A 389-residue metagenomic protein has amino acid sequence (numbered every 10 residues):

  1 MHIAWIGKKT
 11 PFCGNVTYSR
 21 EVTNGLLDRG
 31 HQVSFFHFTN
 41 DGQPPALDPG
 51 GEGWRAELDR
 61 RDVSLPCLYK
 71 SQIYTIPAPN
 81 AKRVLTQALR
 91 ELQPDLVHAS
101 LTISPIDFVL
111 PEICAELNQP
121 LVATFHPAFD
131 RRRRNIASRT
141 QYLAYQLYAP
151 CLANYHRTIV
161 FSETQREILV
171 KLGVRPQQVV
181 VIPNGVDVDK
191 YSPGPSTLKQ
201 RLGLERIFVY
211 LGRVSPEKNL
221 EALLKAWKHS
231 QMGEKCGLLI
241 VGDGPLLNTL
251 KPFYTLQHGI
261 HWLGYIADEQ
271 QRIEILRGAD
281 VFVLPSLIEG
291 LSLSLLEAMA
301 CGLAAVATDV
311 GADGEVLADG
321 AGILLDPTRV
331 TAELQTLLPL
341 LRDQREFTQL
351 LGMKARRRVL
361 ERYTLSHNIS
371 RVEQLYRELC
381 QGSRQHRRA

Functional and structural regions predicted by a protein language model:
A4, R201-K228: Conserved donor-binding/catalytic core segment of Leloir-type glycosyltransferases
P120, F129-N154: Nucleotide-sugar donor phosphate/pyrophosphate-binding loop at the beta->alpha transition of glycosyltransferases
T164, G185: Carbohydrate-associated surface elements
N248-A267: Nucleotide-activated donor-binding/catalytic signature segment of Leloir-type glycosyltransferases, i.e., the conserved
E274-A279: Short alpha-helical donor nucleotide-sugar binding micro-motif in glycosyltransferases
L287: Aromatic "clamp/platform" in nucleotide-sugar-dependent glycosyltransferases that forms part of the donor/acceptor
A304-A307: Short hydrophobic beta-strand element within catalytic cores of glycosyltransferases and related nucleotide-activated
D319, I323-T331, P339-R345: Conserved acidic donor-binding segment of nucleotide-sugar-dependent glycosyltransferases
